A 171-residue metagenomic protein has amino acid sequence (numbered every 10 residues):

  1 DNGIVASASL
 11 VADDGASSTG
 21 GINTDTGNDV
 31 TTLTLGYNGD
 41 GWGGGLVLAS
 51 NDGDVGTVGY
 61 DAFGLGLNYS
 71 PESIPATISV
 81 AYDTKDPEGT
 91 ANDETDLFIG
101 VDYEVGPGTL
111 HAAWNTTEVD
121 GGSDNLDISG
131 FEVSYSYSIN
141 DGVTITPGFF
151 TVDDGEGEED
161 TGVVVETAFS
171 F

Functional and structural regions predicted by a protein language model:
D1-F171: Outer-membrane beta-barrel proteins
